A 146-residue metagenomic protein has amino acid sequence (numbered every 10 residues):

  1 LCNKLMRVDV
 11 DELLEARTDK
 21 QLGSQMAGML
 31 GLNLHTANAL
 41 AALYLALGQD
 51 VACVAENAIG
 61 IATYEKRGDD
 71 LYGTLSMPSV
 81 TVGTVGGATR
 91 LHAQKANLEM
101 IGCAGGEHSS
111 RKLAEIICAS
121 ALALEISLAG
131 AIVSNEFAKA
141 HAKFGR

Functional and structural regions predicted by a protein language model:
L1-R90: Glycine-rich anion/phosphate-binding loop at the beta-strand->alpha-helix junction
Y72-R146: Internal helix-turn-beta structural module
